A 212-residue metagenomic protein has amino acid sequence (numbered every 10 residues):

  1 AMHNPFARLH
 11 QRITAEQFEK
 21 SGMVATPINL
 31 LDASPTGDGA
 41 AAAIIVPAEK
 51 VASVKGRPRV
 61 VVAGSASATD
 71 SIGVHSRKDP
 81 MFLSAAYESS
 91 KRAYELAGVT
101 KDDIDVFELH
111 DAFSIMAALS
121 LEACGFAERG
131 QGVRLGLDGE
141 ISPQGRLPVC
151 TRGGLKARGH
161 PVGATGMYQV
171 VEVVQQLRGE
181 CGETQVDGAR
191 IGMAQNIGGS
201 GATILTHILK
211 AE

Functional and structural regions predicted by a protein language model:
A1-F82, E95, K101-D103, A118-P161 (+1 more regions): Acyl-thioester C-C bond-transforming condensing/cleaving domain
D105-L109: Short glycine-rich phosphate-binding loop at a beta-alpha junction
